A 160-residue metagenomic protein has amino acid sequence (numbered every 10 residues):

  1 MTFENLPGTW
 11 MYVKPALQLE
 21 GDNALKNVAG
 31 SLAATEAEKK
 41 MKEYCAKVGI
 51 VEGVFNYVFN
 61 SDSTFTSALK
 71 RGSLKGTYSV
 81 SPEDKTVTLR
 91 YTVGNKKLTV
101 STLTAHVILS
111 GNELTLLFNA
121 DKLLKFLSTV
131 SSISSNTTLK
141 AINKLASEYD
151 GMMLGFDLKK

Functional and structural regions predicted by a protein language model:
M1-D62, T66, S73-K75, P82-K160: Lipid interaction determinants
